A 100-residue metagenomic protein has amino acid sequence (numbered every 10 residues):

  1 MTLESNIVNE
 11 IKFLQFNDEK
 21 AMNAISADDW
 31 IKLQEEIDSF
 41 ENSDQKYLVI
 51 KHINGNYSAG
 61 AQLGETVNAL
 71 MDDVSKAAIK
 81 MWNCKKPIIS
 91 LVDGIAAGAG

Functional and structural regions predicted by a protein language model:
M1-I53: Conserved CoA-thioester-binding segment of acyl-CoA-metabolizing enzymes
N9-E10, N42-Q45, T66-L70, C84-K86: Short glycine/proline-enriched coil/turn segments at helix->beta-strand junctions
N17, A61, D93: Histidine-centered beta-alpha loop that forms part of the nucleotide-sugar donor binding/catalytic region in diverse
A24, S58, A99: Residues that form or flank phosphate/diphosphate-binding pockets in enzymes that use nucleotide phosphates
I31, K51-N83: Glycine- (often His-adjacent) and acidic-residue-rich active-site loop that binds/positions the CoA thioester
K80-G100: Glycine-rich beta-to-alpha active-site loop
